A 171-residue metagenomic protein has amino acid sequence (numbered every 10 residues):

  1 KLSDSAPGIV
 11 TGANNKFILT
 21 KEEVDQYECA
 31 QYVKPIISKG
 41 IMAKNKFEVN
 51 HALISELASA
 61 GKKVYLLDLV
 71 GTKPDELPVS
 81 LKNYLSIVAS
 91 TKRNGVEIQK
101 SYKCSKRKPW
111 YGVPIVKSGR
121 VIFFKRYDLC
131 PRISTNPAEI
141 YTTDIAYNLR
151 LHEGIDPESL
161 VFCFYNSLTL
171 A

Functional and structural regions predicted by a protein language model:
K1-A171: Polybasic, glycine- and aromatic-enriched phosphate-binding surface used to engage nucleic acids
